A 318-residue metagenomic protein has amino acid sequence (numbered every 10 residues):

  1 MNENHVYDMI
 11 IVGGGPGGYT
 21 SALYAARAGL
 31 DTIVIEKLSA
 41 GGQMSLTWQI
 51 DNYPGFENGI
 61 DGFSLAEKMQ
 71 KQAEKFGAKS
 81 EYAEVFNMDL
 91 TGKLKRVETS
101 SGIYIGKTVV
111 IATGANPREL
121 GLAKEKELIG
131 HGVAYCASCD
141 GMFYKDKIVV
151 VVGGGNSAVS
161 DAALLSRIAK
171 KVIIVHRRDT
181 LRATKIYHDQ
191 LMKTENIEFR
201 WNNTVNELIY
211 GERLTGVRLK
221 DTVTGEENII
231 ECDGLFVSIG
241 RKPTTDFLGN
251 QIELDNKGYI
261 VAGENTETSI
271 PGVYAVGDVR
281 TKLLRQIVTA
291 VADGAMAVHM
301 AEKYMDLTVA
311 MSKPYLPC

Functional and structural regions predicted by a protein language model:
E3-V6, M142-I148: Short helix-loop-beta connector
H5, A73-G92, R96-E98, Y104 (+2 more regions): A Rossmann-like FAD-binding core segment of flavoenzymes
Y7-F76, V159-K185, D255: Beta1-alpha1 glycine-rich phosphate/pyrophosphate-binding loop at the start of Rossmann-like nucleotide-binding domains
G14, T113-G114, I239-G240: Glycine-rich, N-terminal phosphate-binding loop of Rossmann-like dinucleotide-binding domains
G15-P16, S39, A115-P117, G155-S157 (+1 more regions): Residue-level detector of alpha-helix initiation sites
S80-M142: Glycine/small-residue-rich loop that forms an oxyanion/phosphate-binding "nest" at active or ligand-binding sites
G121, E127-F143, I239-T289, D293-M296 (+1 more regions): FAD-site-proximal beta/loop scaffold in flavoenzymes
